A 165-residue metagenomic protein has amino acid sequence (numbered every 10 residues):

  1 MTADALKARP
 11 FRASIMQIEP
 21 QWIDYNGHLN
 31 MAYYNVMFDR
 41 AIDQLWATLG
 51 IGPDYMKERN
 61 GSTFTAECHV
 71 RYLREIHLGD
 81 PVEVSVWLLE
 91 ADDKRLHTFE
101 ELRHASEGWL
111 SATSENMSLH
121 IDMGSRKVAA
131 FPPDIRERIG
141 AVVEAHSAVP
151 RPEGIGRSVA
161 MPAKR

Functional and structural regions predicted by a protein language model:
T2-T65, D122-R165: Hot-dog-fold acyl-thioester-processing enzymes
M16, R95-H97, E115: Short, small/polar residue-rich loop motifs at catalytic or cofactor-binding pockets
L45-L96, S111: Hydrophobic beta-strand-centered segment that forms part of the acyl-chain substrate-binding groove
H97-S106: Short, compositionally biased
S106-G108, G124: Solvent-exposed strand-loop boundary residues in beta-sheet-rich modules
A112-S114, A130: A structural microfeature
